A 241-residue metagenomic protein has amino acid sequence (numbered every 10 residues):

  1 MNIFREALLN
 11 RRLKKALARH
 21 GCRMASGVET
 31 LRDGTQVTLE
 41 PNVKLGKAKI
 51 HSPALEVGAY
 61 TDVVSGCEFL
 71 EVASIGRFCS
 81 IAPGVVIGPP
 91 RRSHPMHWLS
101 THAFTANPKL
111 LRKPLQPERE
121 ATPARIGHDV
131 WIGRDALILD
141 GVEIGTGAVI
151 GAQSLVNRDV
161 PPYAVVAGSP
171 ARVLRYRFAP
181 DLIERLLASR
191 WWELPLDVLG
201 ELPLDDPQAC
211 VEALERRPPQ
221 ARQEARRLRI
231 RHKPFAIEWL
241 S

Functional and structural regions predicted by a protein language model:
N2-R12, S26-V28, S100-I138, P170-S241: C-terminal segments of enzyme domains that contribute to small-molecule binding surfaces
G21-L39, K44-V142: Flexible, glycine/small-residue-enriched loop-and-beta-strand segment within the central core of proteins
D62, W131, V149, V165-V166: Short-chain dehydrogenase/reductase
R91-R92, V160, Y176-R177: Conserved catalytic-core motifs of eukaryotic protein kinase domains, centered on the activation segment
R134, A152, P162: Catalytic-loop Lys-Pro-X-Asn motif of eukaryotic-like protein kinases
G145-A148, P161-Y163: Conserved catalytic segment of ABC-fold P-loop ATPases
V149-L155: A generic "structured core" feature
P162, A167-P170: Acidic, glycine-centered active-site loop in nucleotide-sugar glycosyltransferases
